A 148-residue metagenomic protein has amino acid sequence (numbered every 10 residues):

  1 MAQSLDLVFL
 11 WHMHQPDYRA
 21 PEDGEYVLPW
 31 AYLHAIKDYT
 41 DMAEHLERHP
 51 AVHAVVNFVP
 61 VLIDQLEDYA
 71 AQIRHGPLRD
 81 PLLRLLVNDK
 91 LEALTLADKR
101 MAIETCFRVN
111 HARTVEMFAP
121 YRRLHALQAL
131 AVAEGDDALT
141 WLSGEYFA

Functional and structural regions predicted by a protein language model:
M1-A148: Catalytic cores of glycan-processing enzymes that make or break glycosidic bonds
